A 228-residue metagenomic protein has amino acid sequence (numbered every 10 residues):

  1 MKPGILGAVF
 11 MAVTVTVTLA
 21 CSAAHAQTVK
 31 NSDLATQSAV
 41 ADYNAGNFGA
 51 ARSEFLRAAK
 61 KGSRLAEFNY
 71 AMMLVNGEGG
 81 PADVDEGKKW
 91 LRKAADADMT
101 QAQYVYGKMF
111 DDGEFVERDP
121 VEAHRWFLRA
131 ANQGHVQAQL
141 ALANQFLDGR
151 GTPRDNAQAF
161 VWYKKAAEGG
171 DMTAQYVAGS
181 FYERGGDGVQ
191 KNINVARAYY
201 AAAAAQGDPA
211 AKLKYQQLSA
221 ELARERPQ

Functional and structural regions predicted by a protein language model:
V9-A20: Bacterial N-terminal signal peptides
K30, K61-R64, N76-E78, D83 (+9 more regions): Short helix-capping/linker turns of helical repeat alpha-solenoids
S32, Q190-Q228: Terminal, low-structured helical/coil segments at or just beyond the last alpha-helical repeat
D33-K61: Alpha-helical segment of the N-proximal tetratricopeptide repeat
A35-D42, N69-N76, V105-D112, A141-D148 (+2 more regions): Hydrophobic face of amphipathic alpha-helices that form TPR/SEL1-like repeat modules and related alpha-solenoid
T36, F68, K89, Y104 (+6 more regions): TPR/TPR-like alpha-solenoid signature
A45-S53, P81-W90, E117-W126, P153-W162 (+1 more regions): Structural signature of tandem alpha-helical TPR/SEL1-like repeats, specifically the intra-repeat loop/turn
R57-A58, K93-A94, R129-A130, K165-A166 (+1 more regions): Canonical positions in the second alpha-helix
